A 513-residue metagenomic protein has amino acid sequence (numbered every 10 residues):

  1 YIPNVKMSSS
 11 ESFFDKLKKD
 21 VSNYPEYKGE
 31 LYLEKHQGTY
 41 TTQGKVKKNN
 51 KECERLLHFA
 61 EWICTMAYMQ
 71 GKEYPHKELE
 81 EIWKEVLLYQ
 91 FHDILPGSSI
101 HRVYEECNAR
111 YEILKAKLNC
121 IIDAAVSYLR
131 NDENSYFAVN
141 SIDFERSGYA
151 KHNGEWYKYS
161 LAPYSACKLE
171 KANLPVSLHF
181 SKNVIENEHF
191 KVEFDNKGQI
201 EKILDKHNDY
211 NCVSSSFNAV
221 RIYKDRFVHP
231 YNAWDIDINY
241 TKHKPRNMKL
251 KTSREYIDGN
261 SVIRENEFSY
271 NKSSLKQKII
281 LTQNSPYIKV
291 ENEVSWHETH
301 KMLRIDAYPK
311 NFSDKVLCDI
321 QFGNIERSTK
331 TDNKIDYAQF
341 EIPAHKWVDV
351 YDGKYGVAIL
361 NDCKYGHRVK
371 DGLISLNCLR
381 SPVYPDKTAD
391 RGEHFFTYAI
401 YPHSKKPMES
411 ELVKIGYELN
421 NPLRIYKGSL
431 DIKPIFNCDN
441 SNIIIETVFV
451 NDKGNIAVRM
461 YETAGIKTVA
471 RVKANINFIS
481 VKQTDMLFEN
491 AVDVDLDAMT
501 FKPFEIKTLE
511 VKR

Functional and structural regions predicted by a protein language model:
Y1-Y27, E52, C64, Y68-E78 (+2 more regions): Catalytic-core region of carbohydrate-active enzymes that cleave or remodel glycosidic bonds
Y1-Y40, K433-N442, N451: C-terminal domain-boundary segment and adjacent tail
N4-K6, S127-R513: C-terminal (or distal) subdomains of carbohydrate-active enzymes
S9, V86, Y398: Conserved, mostly hydrophobic/aromatic
Y24-K84: Structured, charged N-terminal subsegments at the starts of enzyme catalytic cores and at intra-chain domain/subunit
G44, K48-K51, Y74, S99 (+4 more regions): Conserved aromatic-histidine-acidic binding/catalytic patches
G44-A60, Y111-V126, I200, I279 (+3 more regions): Short, Φ-rich (hydrophobic/aromatic) sequence segments
L57-P163, T447-V448, K453: Histidine-centered catalytic/metal-binding microenvironments
